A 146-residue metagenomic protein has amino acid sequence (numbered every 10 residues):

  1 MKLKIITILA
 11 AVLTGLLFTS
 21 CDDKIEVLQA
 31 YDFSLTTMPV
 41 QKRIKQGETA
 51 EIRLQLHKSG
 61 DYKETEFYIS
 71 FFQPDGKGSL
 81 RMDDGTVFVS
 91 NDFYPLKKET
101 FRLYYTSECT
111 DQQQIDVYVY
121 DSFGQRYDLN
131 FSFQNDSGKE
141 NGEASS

Functional and structural regions predicted by a protein language model:
M1-T7, E143-S146: Short, Lys/Arg-enriched, disordered terminal segments
L3-I5, T14-Q41: Bacterial Sec-dependent N-terminal signal peptides
A10-V12: Short, linear, compositionally biased motifs with a strong N-terminal bias
Q29-S146: First exposed extracellular module after export/assembly in secreted or surface-exposed proteins
